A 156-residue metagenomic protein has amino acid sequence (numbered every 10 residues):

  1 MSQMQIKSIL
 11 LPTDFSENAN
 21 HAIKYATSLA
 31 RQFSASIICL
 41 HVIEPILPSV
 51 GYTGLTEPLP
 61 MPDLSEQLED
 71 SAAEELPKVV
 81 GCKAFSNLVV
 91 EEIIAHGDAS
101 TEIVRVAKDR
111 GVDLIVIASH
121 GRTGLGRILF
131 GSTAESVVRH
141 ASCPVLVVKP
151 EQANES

Functional and structural regions predicted by a protein language model:
M1-M4, Q32, V80-I115, Q152-S156: Structural beta-alpha unit
S2-P58: Small/aliphatic-rich secondary-structure junction motif
A26, V79, I103, V137: Aromatic/hydrophobic pocket-lining residues that form π-stacking "cages" and hydrophobic walls in ligand
L40, E91-A95, L146: General small-molecule cofactor/ligand-binding pocket signal
P58-E74: A short acidic, glycine-rich active-site loop that binds or catalyzes chemistry on phosphate/adenosine moieties
E69-F85: N-terminal Rossmann-like dinucleotide/flavin-binding domain of flavoprotein oxidoreductases that bind FAD/FMN
S71, I94-D98, H120: Short beta->alpha linker loops
R105-S156: Gly/Ser-rich helix-loop-strand patches that form or flank binding pockets for ribonucleotide-derived cofactors
